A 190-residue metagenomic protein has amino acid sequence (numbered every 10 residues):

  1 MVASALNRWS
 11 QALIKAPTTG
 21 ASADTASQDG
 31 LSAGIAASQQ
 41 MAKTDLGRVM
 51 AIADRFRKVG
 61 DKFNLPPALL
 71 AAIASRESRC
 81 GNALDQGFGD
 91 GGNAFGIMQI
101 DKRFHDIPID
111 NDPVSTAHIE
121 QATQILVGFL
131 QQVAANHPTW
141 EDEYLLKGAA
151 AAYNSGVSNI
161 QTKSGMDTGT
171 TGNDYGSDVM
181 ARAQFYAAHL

Functional and structural regions predicted by a protein language model:
M1-G34, A42-M50, D61-F63, G91 (+1 more regions): Non-catalytic cell-wall polysaccharide-engagement segments
I52-R57, D61-F95: Secreted/periplasmic proteins that engage bacterial cell-wall peptidoglycan
